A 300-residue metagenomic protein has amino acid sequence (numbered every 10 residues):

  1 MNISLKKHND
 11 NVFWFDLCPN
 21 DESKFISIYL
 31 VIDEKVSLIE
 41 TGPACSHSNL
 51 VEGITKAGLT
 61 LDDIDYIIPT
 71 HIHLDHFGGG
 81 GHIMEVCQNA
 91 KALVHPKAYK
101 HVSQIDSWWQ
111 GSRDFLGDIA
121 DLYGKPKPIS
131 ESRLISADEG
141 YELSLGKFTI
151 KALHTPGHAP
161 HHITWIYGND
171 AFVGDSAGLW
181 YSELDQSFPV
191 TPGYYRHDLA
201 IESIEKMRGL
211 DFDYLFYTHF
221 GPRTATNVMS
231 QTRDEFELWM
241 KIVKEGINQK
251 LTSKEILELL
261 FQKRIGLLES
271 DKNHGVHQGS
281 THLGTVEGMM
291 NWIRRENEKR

Functional and structural regions predicted by a protein language model:
N2-A57, W165-D175: Conserved beta-strand hairpin/beta-sheet module of binuclear metal-dependent hydrolase folds, prominently
N11, V31, E40, H71 (+5 more regions): Divalent metal-coordination and catalytic microenvironments
P43-C45, T149-H154, P160-T226: Metallo-beta-lactamase
D63-D75: Metallo-beta-lactamase
F77-C87, Q104-I105: Metal-dependent catalytic neighborhoods of phosphoester/phosphodiester hydrolases
V102-L153, I201-E205: Metallo-beta-lactamase
T224-K241: Short, electropositive alpha-helical surface patch
E245-R300: C-terminal regulatory/interaction regions
